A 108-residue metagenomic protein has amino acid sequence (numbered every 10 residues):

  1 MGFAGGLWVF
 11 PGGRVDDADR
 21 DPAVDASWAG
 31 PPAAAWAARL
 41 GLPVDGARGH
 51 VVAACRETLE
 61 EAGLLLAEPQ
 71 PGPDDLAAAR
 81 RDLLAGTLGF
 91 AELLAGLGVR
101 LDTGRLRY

Functional and structural regions predicted by a protein language model:
M1-Y108: N-terminal leader/linker segments that precede catalytic domains of diphosphate-processing enzymes
